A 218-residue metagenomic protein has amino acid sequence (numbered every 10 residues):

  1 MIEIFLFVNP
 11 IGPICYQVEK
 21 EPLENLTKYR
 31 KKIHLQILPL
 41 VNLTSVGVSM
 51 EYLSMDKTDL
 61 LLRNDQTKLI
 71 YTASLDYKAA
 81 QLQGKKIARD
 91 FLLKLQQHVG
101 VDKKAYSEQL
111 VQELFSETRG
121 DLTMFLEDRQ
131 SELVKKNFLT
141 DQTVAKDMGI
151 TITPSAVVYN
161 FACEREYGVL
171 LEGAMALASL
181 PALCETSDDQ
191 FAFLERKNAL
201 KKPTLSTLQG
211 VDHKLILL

Functional and structural regions predicted by a protein language model:
M1-L6, K32: N-terminal cysteine/histidine-rich coordination modules
I2, Y52, D65-Q97, E185-L218: Generic hydrophobic segment detector
F5-F7, E21-L26, D102-L218: C-terminal cap of thioredoxin/glutaredoxin-like
N9-E19: Short, thiol/selenol-centered motifs that function as redox-active sites or metal-ligating centers
I11, Q81-G84, S131: Short beta->alpha junction loops/turns
P13, T44, R165: Flexible, glycine-rich phosphate/dinucleotide-binding loops and adjacent beta-alpha linkers at cofactor/substrate
Q17-K103: Structural alpha/beta surface segment adjacent to cysteine/selenocysteine redox centers across thiol/disulfide enzymes
